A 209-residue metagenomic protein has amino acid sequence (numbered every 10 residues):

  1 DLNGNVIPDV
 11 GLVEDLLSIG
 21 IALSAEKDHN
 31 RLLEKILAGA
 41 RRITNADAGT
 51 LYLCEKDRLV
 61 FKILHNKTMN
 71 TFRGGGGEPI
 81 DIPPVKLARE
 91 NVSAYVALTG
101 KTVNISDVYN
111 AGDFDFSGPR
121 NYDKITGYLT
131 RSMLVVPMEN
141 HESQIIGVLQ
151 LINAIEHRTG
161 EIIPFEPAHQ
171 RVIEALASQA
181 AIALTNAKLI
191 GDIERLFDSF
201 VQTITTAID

Functional and structural regions predicted by a protein language model:
D1-K35, R42, K62-I63, L189-T203: Signal-transmission linkers at sensory-effector interfaces
D1-L2, L98-T102, V148, R171-G191 (+1 more regions): Signal-transmission/dimerization alpha-helices at domain junctions
L2-N5, L129, Q144-I146, I152-L176: Regulatory loop-to-helix N-cap segments in sensory/regulatory domains that couple ligand/signal detection
G20-A25, I36-N45, L51-L53, G77 (+3 more regions): Short regulatory alpha-helical segment in sensory/regulatory domains of signaling proteins that mediates
A38, T50-A88, N110-A111, L149: GAF sensory/regulatory domain recognition with acknowledged cross-activation on helical regulatory dimers
P79-D81, K101, H157-P167, G191 (+2 more regions): Metal-dependent catalytic cores of enzymes that make or break cyclic nucleotides and related phosphoester linkages
S106-S132, A154-P164: Signal-transducing coupling segments at domain and membrane junctions
R131-E142, G147: A short, aliphatic-rich beta-strand micro-motif
